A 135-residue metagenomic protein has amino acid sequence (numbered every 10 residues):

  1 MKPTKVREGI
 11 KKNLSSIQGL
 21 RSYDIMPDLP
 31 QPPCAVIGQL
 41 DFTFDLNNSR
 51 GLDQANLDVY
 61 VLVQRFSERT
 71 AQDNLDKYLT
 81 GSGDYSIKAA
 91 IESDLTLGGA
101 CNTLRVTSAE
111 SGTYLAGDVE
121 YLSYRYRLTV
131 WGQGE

Functional and structural regions predicted by a protein language model:
M1-Q31, D41-E135: Charged, amphipathic alpha-helical segments and their flanking helix caps
